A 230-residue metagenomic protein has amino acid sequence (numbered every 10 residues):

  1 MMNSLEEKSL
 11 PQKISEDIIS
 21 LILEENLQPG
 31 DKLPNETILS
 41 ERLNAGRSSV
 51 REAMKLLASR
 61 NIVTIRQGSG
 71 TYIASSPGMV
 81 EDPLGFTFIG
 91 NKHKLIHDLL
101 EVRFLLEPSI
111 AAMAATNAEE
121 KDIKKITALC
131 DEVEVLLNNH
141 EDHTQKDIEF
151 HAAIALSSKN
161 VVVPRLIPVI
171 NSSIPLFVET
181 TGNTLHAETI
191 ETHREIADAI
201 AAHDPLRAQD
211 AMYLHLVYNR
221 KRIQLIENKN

Functional and structural regions predicted by a protein language model:
M1-L105, A112: Short linear motifs at protein or domain termini
S76-K94, K121-K125, V135, D142 (+2 more regions): Inter-domain helical "communication" segments and dimerization helices that couple sensory or membrane-embedded modules
K92-H93, L176-E179: Short alpha-helical transmembrane interface motifs in multi-pass membrane proteins
L99-F177, T189-E195, R207-Y218, R222: Conserved amphipathic alpha-helical segments that form helical-bundle/coiled-coil interaction surfaces
P164, G182-N183: Short conserved catalytic/interaction loops centered on acidic-Pro-aromatic/His motifs
T184-E188: Short helix-capping and inter-helix turn/linker motifs at the boundaries of alpha-helical repeat units
I200-L206: Short acidic-aromatic low-complexity motifs
